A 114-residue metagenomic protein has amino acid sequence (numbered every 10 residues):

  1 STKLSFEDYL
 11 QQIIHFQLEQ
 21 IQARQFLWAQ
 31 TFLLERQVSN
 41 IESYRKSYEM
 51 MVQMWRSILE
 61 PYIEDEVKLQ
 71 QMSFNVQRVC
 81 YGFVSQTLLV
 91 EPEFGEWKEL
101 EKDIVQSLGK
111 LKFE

Functional and structural regions predicted by a protein language model:
S1, I21, L59, C80-T87 (+2 more regions): Hydrophobic recognition helices of helix-based DNA-binding modules
S1-A23, V76: Hydrophobic alpha-helical connector segments
S1-T2, A29, L33, E60-I63 (+2 more regions): Short, flexible helix-adjacent loops and helix caps
K3, E7, Q11, I41 (+3 more regions): Short, structured helix-loop boundary elements
Y9, L18-E42, S85, L89: Amphipathic alpha-helical segments used for helix-helix packing
E19-A23, V38-E64, Q70-F74, V105: Amphipathic alpha-helical packing segments from all-alpha helical-bundle domains
E66-L89, W97-S107: Hydrophobic alpha-helical segments that form the core of small-molecule binding pockets and/or dimer interfaces
